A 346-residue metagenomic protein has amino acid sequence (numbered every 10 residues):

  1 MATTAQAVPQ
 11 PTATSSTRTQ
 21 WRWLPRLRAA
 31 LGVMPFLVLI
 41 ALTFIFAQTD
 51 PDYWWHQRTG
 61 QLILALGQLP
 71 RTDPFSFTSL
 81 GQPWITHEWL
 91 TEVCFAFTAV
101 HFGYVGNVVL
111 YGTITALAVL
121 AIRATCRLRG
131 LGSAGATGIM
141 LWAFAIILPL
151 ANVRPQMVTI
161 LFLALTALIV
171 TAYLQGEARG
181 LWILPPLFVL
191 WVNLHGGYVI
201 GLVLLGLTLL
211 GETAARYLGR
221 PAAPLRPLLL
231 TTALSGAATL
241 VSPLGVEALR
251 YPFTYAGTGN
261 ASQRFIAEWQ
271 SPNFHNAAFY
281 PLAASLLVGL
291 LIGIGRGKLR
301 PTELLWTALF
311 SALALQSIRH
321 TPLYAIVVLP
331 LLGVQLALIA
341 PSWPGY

Functional and structural regions predicted by a protein language model:
I40, A143-I147, L181-G196, L234-A238 (+1 more regions): Membrane-interface alpha helices of multi-pass inner-membrane proteins
I85-F97, R250-A283: Juxtamembrane membrane-water interface segments that cap and precede transmembrane helices
V109-R129: Transmembrane-helix motifs of polytopic, lipid-linked glycan transferases
A121, A143-I146, V158-Q175, L205-A214: Specific aromatic-rich, kink-prone transmembrane helix
I122-A145: Transmembrane-helix signature of polytopic, membrane-embedded enzymes that assemble or transfer cell-envelope glycans
A151-V158: Short acidic/glycine- and proline-prone juxtamembrane loop motifs at membrane-interface regions of multi-pass membrane
T166-L181, V288-G295: Membrane-interface transmembrane helices that cradle and orient dolichyl/undecaprenyl
A172-V189, R226-L230, T302-A308: Short hydrophobic alpha-helices at membrane interfaces in multi-pass membrane enzymes
